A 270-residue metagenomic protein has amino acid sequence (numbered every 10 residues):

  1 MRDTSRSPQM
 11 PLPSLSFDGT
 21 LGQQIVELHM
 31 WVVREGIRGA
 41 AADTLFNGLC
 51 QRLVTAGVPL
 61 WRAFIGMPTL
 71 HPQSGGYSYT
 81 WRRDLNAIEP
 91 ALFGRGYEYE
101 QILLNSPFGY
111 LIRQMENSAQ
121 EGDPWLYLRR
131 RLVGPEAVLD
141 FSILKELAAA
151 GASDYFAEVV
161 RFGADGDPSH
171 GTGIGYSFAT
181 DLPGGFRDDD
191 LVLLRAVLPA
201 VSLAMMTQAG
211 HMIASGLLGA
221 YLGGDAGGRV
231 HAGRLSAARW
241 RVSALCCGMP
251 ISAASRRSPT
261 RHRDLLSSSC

Functional and structural regions predicted by a protein language model:
M1-R38, T44: Signal-transmission linkers at sensory-effector interfaces
T4, P11, G134-V138, V159-R195: Regulatory loop-to-helix N-cap segments in sensory/regulatory domains that couple ligand/signal detection
V26-R34, G39-V54, D140-L144, G227: Short amphipathic alpha-helical segments
R38-E89: Helix-loop-beta substructure at the N-terminus of cytosolic sensory domains that couple signal/ligand detection
L85-F156: Regulatory sensory and allosteric helical modules in signal-transduction proteins and certain transcription factors
D188-S243: Regulatory cytosolic signal-relay segments
A237-C270: Catalytic NTP-binding/metal-coordinating core of nucleotidyl cyclase/transferase enzymes
